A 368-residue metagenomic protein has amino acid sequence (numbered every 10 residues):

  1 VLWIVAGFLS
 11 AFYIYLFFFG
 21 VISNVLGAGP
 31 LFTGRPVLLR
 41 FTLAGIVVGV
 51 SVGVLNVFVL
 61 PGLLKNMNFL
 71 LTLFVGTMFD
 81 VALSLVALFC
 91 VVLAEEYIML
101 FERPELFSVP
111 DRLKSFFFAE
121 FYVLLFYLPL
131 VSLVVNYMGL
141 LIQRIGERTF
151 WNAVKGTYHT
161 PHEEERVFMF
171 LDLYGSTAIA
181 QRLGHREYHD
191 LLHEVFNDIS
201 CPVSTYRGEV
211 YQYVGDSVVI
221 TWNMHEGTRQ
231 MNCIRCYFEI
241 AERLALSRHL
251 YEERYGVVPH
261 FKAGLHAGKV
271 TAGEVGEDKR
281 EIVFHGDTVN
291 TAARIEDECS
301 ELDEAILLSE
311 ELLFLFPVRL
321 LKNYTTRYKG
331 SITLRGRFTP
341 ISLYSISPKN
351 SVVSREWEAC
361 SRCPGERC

Functional and structural regions predicted by a protein language model:
V1-G45: Membrane-anchoring hydrophobic segments
V21-R40, V92-L130: Alpha-helical transmembrane segments and their interfaces in multipass membrane proteins
S51-P61, T72-A119: Hydrophobic transmembrane alpha-helices
E102-E164: Regulatory cytosolic signal-relay segments
T160-R235: Catalytic NTP-binding/metal-coordinating core of nucleotidyl cyclase/transferase enzymes
V203-N232, R248-D287: Catalytic core of nucleotidyl cyclases, primarily class III adenylyl/guanylyl cyclases
H266, D287-E310: Catalytic/regulatory signature loops of cyclic-dinucleotide turnover enzymes and related class III nucleotidyl cyclases
E301-C363, R367-C368: Cytosolic regulatory/linker segments at or just downstream of nucleotide-handling modules in signal-transduction
